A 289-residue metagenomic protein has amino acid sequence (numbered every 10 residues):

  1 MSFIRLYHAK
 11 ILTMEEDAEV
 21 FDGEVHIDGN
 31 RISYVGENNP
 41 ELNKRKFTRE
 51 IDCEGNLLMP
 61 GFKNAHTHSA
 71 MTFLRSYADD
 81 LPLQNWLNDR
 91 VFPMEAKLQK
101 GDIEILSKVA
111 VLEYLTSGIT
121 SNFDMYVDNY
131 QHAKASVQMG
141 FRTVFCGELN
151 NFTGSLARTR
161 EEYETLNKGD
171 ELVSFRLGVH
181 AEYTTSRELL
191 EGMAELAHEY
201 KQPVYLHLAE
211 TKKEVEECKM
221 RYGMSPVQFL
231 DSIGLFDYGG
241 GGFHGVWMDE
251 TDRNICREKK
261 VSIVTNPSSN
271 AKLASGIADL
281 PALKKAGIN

Functional and structural regions predicted by a protein language model:
M1-K44: N-terminal metal-binding scaffold of metallo-dependent hydrolase/deaminase domains
S2-H8, N43-N85, K108, L112-T116: Replace "His-x-His-based motif
A9, V25, N30, G55 (+7 more regions): Divalent metal-coordination and catalytic microenvironments
R75-G140, R160-G169: Alpha-helical scaffold segments that flank or form the walls of functional sites
I119, F141, K201, K260-V261 (+1 more regions): A structural motif
Q131-V246: Metal-coordinating catalytic core of metallo-dependent amide/deamination hydrolases
L235-N289: Active-site-adjacent C-terminal substructures of enzyme catalytic domains
